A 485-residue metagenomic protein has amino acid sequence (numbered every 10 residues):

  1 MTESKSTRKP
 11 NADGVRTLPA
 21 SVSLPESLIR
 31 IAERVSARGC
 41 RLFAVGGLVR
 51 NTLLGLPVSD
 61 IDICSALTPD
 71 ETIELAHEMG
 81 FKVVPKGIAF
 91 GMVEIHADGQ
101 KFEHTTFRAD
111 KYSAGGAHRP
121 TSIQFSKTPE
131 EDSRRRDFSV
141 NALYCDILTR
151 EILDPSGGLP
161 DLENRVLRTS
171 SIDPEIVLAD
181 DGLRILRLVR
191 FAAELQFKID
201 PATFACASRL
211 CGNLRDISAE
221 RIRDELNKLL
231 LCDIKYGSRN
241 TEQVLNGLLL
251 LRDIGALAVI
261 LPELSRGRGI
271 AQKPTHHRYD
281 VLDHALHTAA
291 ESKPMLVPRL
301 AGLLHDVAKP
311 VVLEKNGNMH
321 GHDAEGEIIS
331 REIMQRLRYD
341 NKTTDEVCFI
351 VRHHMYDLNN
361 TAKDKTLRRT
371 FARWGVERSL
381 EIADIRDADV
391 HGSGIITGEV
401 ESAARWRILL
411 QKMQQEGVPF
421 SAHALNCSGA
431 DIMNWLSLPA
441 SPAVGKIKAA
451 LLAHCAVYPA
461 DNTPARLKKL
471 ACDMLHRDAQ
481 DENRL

Functional and structural regions predicted by a protein language model:
M1-L485: Catalytic cores of the polymerase beta-like nucleotidyltransferase superfamily and closely associated nucleotide
